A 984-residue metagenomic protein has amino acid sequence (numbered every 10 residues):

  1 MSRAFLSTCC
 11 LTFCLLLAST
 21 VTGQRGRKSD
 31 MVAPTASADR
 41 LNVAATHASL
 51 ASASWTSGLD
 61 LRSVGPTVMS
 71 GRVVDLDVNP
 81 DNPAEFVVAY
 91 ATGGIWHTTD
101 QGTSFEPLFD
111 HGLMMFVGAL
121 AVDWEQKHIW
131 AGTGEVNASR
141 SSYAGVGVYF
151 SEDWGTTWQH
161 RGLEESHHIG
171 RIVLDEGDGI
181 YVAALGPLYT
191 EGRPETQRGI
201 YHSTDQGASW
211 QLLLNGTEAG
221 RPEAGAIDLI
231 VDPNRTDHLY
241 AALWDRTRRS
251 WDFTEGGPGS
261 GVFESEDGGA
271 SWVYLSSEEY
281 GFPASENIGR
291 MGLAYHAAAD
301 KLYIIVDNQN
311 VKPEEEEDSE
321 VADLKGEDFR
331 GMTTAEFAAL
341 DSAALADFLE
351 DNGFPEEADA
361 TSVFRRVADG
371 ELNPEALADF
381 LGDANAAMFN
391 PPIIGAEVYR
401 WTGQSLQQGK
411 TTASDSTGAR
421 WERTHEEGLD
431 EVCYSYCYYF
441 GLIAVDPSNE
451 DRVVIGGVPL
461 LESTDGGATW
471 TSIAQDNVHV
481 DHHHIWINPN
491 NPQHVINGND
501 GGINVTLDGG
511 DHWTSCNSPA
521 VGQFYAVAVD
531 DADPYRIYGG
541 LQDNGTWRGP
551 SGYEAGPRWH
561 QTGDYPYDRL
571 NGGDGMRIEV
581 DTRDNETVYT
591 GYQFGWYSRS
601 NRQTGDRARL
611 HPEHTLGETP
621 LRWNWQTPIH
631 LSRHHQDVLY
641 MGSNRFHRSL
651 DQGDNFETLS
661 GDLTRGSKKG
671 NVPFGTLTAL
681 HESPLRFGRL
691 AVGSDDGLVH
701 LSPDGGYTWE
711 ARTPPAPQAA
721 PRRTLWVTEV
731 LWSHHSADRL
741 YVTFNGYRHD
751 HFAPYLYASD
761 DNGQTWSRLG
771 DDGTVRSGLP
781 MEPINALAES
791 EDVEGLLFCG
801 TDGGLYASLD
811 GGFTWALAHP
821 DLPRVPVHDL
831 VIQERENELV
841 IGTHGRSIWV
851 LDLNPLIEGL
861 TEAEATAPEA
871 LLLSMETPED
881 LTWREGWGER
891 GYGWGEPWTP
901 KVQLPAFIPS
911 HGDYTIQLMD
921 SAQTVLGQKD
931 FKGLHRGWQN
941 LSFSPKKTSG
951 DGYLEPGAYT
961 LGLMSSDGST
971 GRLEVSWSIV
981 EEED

Functional and structural regions predicted by a protein language model:
T8-A18: Bacterial N-terminal signal peptides
T20-G23: Sec/Tat signal peptide C-region and signal peptidase I cleavage site
R25-Y892: Beta-propeller blade termini and top-face loops
S600, H911-G927: Beta-strand-rich binding/interaction modules
G778-P780, V925-Y953: Glycine-centered tight-turn motifs at strand-turn-strand junctions
E885-H911, N940: Contiguous beta-strand segments within globular domains
Y914, Q939, G957-L961: A short tyrosine-centered beta-strand micro-motif
L963-D984: C-terminal tail/sorting-segment detector
